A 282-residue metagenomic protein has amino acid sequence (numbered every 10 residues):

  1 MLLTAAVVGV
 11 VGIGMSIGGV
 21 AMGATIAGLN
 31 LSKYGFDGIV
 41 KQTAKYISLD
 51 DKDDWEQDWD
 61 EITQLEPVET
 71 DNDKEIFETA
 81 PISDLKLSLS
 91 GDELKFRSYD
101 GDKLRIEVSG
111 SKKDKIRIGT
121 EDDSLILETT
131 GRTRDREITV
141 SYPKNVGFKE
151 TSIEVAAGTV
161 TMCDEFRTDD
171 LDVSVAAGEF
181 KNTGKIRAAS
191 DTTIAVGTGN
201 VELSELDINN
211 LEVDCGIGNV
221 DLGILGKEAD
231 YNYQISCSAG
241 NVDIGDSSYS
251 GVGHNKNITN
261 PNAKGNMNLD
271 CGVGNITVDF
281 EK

Functional and structural regions predicted by a protein language model:
M1-V8, I82, T120-E121, F148 (+1 more regions): Generic hydrophobic, helix-prone segments enriched in Leu/Val/Ile
L2-V20: Hydrophobic membrane-insertion alpha-helices, especially the h-region of bacterial N-terminal signal peptides
G18-E128, T133, E137-E150, E154 (+4 more regions): Short linear S-[DN]-x-LW-Φ motif typified by the pepsin-like aspartic protease active-site region
T130, F180-K282: Short, surface-exposed interaction patches in beta-rich subdomains that mediate adhesion/assembly near membranes
G158, G178-E179: Internal active-site segments that recognize and position negatively charged phosphoryl groups and nucleotide moieties
